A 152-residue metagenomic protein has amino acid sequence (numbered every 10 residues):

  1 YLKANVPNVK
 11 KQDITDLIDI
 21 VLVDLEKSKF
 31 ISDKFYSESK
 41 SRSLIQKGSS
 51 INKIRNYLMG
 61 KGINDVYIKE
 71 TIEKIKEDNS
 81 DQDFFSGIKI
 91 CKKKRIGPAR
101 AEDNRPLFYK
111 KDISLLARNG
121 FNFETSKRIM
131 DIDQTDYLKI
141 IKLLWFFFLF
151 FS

Functional and structural regions predicted by a protein language model:
Y1-S152: An alpha-helical, amphipathic repeat domain used for nucleic-acid recognition, typified by the mTERF helical solenoid
